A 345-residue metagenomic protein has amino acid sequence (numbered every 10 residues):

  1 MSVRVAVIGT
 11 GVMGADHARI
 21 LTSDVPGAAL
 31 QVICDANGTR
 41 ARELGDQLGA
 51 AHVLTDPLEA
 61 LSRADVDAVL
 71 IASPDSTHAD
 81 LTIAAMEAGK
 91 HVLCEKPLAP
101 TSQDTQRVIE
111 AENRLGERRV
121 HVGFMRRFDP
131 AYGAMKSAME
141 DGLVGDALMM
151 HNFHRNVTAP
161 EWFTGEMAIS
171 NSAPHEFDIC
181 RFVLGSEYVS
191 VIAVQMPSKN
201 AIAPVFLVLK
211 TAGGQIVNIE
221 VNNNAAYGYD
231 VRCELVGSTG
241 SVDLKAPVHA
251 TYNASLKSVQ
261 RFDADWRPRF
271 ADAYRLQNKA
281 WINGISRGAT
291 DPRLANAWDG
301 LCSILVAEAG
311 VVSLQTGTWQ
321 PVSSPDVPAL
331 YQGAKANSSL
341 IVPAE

Functional and structural regions predicted by a protein language model:
M1-L48: N-terminal Rossmann-like dinucleotide-binding module
G14, L54, I71, C94 (+5 more regions): Hydrophobic residues in well-ordered beta-strands that form the structural core
D16, A36, A226, W266-K279 (+2 more regions): Active-site loop of classical SDR/Rossmann-like NAD(P)-dependent oxidoreductases, centered on the catalytic Tyr-X3-Lys
H17, N37, L48-A111: Beta-loop-alpha module in the N-terminal Rossmann-like domain of NAD(P)-dependent dehydrogenases, especially those
A29, G284-C302: Glycine- and charged-residue-rich phosphate/anionic-cofactor binding loop of Rossmann-like
A99-T158: A contiguous active-site-proximal alpha/beta segment in oxidoreductase catalytic domains
N171-A250, R275-A289, E308-G310, V322-E345: Contiguous beta-strand/loop segments that form the cofactor/metal-binding neighborhood of enzyme cores
